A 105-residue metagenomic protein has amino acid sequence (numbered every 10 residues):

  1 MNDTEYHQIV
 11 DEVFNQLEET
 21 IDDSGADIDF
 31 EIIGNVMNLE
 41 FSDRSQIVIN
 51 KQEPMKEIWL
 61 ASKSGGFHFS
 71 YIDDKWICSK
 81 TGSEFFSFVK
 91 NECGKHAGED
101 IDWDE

Functional and structural regions predicted by a protein language model:
M1-E105: N-terminal intrinsically disordered, cationic/polar leader segments that include organellar targeting peptides
